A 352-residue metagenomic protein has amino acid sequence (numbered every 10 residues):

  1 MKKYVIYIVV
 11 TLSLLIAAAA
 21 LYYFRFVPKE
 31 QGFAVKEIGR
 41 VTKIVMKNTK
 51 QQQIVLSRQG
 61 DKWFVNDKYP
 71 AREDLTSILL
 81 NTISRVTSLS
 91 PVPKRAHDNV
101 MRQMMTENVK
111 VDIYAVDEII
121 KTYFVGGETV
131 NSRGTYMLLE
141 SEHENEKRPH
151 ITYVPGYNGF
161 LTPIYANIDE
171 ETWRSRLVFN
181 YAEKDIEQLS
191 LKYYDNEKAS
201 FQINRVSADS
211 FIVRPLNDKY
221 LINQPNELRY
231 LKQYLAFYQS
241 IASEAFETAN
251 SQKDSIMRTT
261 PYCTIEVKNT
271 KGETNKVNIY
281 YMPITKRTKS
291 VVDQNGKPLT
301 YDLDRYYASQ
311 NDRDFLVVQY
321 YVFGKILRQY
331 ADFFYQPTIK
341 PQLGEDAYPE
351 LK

Functional and structural regions predicted by a protein language model:
M1-K352: Secondary-structure "cap/kink" motif recognition
